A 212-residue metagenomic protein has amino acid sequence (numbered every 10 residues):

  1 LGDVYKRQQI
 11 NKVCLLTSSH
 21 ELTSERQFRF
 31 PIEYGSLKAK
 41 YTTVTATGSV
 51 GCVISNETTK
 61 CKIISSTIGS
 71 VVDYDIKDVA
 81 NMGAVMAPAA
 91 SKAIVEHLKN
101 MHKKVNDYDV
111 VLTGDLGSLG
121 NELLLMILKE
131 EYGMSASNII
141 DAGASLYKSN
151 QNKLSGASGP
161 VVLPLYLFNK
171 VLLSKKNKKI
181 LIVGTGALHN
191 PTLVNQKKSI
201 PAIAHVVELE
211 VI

Functional and structural regions predicted by a protein language model:
L1-Y5: Short, small-residue-biased leader/transition segments that mark boundaries at the very start of proteins
T17-R26, I32-E33, G69-V71, G184-H189: Acidic, glycine-rich active-site loops and adjacent beta-strand->loop/helix elements that engage anionic groups
S36-V95, N100-K103, S137-S145, K179-T185 (+1 more regions): Condensing-enzyme catalytic core mediating Claisen C-C bond formation in acyl metabolism
V95-L125: Long, repeat-rich segments with strong aromatic
D109-S118, S145, L154-P160: A short beta-alpha structural unit
L116-E131, T192-S199: Short glycine/threonine-rich loop-to-helix capping motif typified by GTGT followed within a few residues by an Asp-Pro
L123-L154: A beta-strand-loop signature enriched in Asp, Gly, Thr, and Trp that corresponds to the sialidase/neuraminidase Asp-box
N169-L173: Soluble secreted/lumenal catalytic domains with histidine-centered metal-binding or acid-base catalytic motifs
